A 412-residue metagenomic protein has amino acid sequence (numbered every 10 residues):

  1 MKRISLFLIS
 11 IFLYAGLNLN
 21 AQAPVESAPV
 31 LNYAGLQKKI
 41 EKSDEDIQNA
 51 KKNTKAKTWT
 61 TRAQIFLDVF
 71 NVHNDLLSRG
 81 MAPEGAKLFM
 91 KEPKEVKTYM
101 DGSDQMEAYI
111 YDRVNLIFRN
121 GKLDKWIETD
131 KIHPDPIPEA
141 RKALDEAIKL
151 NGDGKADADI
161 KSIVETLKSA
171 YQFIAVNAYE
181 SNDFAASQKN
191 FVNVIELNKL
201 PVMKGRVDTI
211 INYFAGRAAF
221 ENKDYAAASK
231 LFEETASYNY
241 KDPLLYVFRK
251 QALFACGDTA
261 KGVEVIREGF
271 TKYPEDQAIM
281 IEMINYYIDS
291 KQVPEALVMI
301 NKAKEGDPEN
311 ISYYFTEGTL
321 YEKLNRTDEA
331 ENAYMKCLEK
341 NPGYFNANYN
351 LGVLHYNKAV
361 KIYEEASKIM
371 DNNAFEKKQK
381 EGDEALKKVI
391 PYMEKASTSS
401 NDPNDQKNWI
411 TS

Functional and structural regions predicted by a protein language model:
K55, P201, D208, D242 (+4 more regions): Residue-level recognition of tetratricopeptide repeat
T58, D157, K204, I211 (+5 more regions): TPR alpha-solenoid repeat register
T61, F173, V207, F214 (+5 more regions): Canonical tetratricopeptide repeat
I65-N177, S181, K199-T209, N357-Y392: Short coil/linker segments at helix-helix boundaries
A147, V194, E234-T235, E268-G269 (+3 more regions): Canonical positions in the second alpha-helix
L150, L197, Y238, K272-Y273 (+3 more regions): Structural marker of alpha-solenoid helical repeat scaffolds
